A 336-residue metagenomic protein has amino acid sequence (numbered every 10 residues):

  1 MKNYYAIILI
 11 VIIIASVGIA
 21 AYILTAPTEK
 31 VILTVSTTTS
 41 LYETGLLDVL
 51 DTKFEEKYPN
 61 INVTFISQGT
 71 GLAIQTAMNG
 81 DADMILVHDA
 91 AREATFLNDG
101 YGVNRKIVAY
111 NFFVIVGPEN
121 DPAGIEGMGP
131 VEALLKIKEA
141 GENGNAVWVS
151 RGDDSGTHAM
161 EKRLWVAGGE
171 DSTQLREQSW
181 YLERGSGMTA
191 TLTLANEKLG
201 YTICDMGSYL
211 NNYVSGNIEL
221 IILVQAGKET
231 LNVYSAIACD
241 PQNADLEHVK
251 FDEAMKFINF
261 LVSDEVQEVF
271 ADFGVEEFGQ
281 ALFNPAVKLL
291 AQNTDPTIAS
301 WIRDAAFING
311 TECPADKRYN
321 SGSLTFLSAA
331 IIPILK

Functional and structural regions predicted by a protein language model:
M1-Y5: Positively charged n-region of N-terminal signal peptides that target proteins for export
A6-I7, S16, Y22-K57, A90 (+1 more regions): Exported/periplasmic ABC-transporter solute-binding proteins
I12-I14: Secretory targeting and sorting signals
P27-V103: Early extracytoplasmic/lumenal segment of secretory-pathway proteins
T64-Q68, K106, L182, I221-V224: General small-molecule cofactor/ligand-binding pocket signal
T95-R105, Y110-N111, L210-Q225: Ligand-binding "clamshell"
G100-N120, G127-P130, G227-N232: Short Pro/Gly-enriched coil loops immediately N-terminal to beta-strands
